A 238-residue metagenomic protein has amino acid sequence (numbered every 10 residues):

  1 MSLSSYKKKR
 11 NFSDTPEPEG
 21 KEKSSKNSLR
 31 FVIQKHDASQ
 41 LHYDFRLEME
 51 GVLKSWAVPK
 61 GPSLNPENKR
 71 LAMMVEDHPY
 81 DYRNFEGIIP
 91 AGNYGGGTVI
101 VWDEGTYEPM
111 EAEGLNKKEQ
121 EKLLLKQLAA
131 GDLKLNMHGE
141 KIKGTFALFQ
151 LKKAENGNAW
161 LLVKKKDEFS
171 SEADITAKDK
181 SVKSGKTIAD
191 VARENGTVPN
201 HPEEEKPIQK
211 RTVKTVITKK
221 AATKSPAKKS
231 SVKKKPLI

Functional and structural regions predicted by a protein language model:
M1-I238: A charge-rich, low-complexity, intrinsically flexible signal that marks solvent-exposed coils, linkers, repeats
